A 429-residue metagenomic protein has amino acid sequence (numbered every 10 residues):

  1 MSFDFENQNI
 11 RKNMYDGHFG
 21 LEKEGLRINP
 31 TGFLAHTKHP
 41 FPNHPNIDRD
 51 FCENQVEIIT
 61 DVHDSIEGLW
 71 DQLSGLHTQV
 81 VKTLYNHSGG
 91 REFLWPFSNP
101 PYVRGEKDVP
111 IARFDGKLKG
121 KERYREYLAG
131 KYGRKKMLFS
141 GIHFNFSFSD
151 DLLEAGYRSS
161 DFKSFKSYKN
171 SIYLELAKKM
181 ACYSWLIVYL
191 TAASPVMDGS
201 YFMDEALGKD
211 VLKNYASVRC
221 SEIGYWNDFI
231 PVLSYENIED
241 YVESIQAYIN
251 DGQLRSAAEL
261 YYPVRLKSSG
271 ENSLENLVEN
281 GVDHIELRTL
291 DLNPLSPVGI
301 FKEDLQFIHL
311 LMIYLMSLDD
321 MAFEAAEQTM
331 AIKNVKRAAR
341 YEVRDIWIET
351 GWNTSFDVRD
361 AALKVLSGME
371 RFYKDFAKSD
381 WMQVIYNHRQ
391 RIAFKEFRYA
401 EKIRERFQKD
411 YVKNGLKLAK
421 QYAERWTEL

Functional and structural regions predicted by a protein language model:
M1-A129, K136-S140, L310: Terminal catalytic/cofactor-binding subdomain
S2, V103, D115-R134, L138 (+1 more regions): Loop-rich catalytic cores of soluble enzymes, especially ATP-dependent carboxylate-amine ligases and other
E24, K136-S149, H284-D291: Histidine-centered divalent-metal-coordination microenvironment in nucleic-acid enzymes
P30, T60-L69, D150-L152, D291-I300: A generic structural motif
H36-K38, W70, D108, G156-Y157 (+2 more regions): Short conserved micro-motifs at the rims of enzyme active sites and ligand-binding pockets
D71-S88, Y157-A192, G299-E324: Long, well-ordered alpha-helical scaffolding segments within enzyme catalytic domains, especially pronounced
N250-W352: Long, well-ordered mid-to-C-terminal structural blocks that present hydrophobic/aromatic surfaces
E324, M330-L429: Cationic, histidine-enriched alpha-helical/coil surfaces that engage anionic ligands
